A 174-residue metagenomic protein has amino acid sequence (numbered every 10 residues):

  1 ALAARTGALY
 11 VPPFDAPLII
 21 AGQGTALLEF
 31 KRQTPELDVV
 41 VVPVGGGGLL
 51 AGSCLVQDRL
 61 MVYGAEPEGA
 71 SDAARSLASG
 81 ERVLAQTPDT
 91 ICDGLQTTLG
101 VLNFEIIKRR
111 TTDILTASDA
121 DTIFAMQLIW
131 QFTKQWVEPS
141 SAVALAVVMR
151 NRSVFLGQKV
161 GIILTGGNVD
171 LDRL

Functional and structural regions predicted by a protein language model:
A1-A3: Gly/Ser-rich phosphate-binding catalytic loop and adjacent alpha/beta segment that cradle a phosphoryl group at enzyme
L9, P13-R110, F155-L174: Glycine-rich phosphate/pyrophosphate-binding loop at beta-loop-alpha junctions
G100-Q158: Active-site-adjacent helical/loop segments in soluble small-molecule enzymes
